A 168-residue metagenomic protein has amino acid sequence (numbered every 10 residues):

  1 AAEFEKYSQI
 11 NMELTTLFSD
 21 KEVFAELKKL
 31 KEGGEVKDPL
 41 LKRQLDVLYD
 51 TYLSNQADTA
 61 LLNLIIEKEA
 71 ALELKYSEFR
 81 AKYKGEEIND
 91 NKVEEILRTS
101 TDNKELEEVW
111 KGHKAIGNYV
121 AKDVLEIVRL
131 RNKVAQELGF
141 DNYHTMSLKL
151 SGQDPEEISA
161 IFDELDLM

Functional and structural regions predicted by a protein language model:
A1-N118, K122: N-terminal helix-rich structural modules
N91-M168: Fold-level signature of zinc-dependent metallopeptidase catalytic domains
